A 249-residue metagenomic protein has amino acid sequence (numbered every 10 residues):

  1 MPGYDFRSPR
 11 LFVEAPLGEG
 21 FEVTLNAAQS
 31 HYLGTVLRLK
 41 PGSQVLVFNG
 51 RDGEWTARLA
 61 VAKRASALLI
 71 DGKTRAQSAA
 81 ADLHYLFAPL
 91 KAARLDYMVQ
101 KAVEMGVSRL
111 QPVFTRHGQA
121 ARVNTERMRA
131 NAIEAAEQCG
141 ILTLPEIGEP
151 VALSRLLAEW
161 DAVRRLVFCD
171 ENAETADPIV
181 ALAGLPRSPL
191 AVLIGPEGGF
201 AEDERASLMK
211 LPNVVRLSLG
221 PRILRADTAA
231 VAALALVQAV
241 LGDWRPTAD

Functional and structural regions predicted by a protein language model:
M1-R75, E126: N-terminal positively charged helical leader segments and presequences
R10, E22, Q44, S66-A67 (+6 more regions): Structural motif
P16, K73-T74, T115-G118, E197 (+1 more regions): Short, ordered loop/turn segments at secondary-structure junctions
A76-F168: RNA substrate-binding interface of SAM-dependent RNA methyltransferases
L166-S207, N213-S218: Active-site/ligand-binding-proximal alpha/beta "capping" segment
E202-D249: Structured adenosyl-cofactor binding patch, chiefly the S-adenosyl-L-methionine
